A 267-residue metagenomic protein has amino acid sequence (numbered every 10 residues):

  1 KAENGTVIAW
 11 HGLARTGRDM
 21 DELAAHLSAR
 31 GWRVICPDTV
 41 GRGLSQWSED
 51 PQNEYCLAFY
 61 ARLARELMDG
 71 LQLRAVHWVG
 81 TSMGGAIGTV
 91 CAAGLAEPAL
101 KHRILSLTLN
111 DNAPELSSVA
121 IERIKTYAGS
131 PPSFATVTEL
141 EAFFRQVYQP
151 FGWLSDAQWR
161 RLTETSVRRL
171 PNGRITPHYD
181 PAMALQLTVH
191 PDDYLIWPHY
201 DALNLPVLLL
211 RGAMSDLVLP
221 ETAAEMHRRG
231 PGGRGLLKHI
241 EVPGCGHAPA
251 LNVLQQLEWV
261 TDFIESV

Functional and structural regions predicted by a protein language model:
A2-L44: Conserved HGGG/HGGXW glycine-rich cap/lid loop of the alpha/beta-hydrolase fold
R15-T16, V40-S45, E115, L217 (+1 more regions): Active-site loop signature of alpha/beta-hydrolase-fold enzymes
D19-D21, S45-Q52, V119-I121, P220-E221 (+1 more regions): Conserved catalytic-core motifs of eukaryotic protein kinase domains, centered on the activation segment
C36-V79, L100, N252: Active-site loop/oxyanion-hole signature of alpha/beta-hydrolase fold enzymes
R74-S118: Conserved hydrolase catalytic core segment
A135-H190: Conserved alpha/beta-hydrolase catalytic His-Asp/Glu region
R168-E225, R229, E241: Conserved serine/cysteine hydrolase catalytic core
V242-Q255: Catalytic histidine-centered segment of alpha/beta-hydrolase-like enzymes
